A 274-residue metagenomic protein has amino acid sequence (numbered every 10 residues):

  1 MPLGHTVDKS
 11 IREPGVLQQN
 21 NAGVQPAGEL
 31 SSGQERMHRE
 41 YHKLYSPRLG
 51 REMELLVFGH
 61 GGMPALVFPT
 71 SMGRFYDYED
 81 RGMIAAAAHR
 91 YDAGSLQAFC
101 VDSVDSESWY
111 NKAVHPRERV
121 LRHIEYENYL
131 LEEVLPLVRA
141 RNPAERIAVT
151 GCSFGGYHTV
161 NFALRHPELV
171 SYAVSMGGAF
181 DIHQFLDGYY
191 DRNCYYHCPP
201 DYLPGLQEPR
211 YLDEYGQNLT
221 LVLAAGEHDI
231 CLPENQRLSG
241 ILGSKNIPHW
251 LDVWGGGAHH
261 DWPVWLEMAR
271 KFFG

Functional and structural regions predicted by a protein language model:
H5-D8, N20: Intrinsic-disorder-associated, low-complexity terminal segments enriched in Asp/Asn/His/Tyr and depleted of Lys/Arg
S10, S31-S32: Serine residues within intrinsically disordered or low-complexity segments
P14, Q19, P26, L30: Cationic, low-complexity basic patches in intrinsically disordered or flexible, solvent-exposed regions
E35-G274: Non-catalytic cap/lid and distal C-terminal segments of serine-dependent acyl enzymes
